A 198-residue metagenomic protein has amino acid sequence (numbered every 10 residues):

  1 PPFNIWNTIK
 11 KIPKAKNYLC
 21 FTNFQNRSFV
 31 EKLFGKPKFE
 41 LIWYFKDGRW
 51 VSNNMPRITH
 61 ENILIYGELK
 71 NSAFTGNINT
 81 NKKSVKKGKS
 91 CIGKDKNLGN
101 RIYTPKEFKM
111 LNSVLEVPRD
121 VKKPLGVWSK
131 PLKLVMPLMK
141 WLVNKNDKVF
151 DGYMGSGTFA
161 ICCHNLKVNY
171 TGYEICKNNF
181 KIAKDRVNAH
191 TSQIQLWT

Functional and structural regions predicted by a protein language model:
P1-K181: Core catalytic lobe of class I
D185-T198: S-adenosyl-L-methionine
